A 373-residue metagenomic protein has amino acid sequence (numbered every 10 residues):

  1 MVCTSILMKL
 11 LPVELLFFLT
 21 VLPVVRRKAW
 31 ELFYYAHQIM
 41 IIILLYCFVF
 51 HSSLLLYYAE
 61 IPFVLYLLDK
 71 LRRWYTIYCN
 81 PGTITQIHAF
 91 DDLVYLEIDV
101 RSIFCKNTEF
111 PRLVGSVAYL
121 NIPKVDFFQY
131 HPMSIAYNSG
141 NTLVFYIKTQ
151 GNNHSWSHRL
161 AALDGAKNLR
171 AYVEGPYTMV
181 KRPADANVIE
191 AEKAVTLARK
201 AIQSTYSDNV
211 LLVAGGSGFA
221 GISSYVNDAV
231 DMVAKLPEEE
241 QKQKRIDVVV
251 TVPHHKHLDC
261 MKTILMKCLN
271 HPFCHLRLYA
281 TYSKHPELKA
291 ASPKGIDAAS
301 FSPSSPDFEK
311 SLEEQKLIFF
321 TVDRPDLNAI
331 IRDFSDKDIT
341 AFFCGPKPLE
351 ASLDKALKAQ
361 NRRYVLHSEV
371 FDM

Functional and structural regions predicted by a protein language model:
M1-R73: Membrane-embedded alpha-helical bundles of multi-pass integral membrane proteins
E31, Y35, I39-I42, F48 (+2 more regions): Membrane-proximal cytosolic interface modules of multi-pass membrane proteins
E60-I61, L65, F219-V249: Classical protein tyrosine phosphatase
I84-E174, V252-P253, A280-Y282: Ferredoxin-reductase
D126-M133, M179-I189: Short, Lys/Arg- and Gly-enriched loop/turn segments at beta-strand edges
Q150-Y172, P176-V180, N187-A198, D247-M373: Reductase modules of NAD(P)H-dependent flavoproteins
D208-G215: Beta1/beta-strand and adjacent pyrophosphate-binding region of the FAD-binding site in flavoprotein oxidoreductases
